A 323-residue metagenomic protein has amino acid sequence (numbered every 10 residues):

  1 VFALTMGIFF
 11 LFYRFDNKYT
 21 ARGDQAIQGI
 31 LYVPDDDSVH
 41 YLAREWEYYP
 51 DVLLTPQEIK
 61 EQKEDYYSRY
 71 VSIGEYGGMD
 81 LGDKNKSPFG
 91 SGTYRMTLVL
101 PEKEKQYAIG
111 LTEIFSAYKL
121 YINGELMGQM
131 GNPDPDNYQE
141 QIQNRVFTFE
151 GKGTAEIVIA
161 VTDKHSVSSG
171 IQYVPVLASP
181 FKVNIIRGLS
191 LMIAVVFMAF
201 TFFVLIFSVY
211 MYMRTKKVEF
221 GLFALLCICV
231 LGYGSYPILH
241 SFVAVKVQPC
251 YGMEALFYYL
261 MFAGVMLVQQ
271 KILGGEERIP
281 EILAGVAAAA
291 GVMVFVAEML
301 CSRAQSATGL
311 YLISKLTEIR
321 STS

Functional and structural regions predicted by a protein language model:
V1-E102: Extended carbohydrate-recognition surfaces in non-catalytic/accessory domains of CAZymes and lectin-like proteins
R22, G77-N85, A178-F200: Non-catalytic, glycine-rich low-complexity segments
K63-G74, E125-N144: Solvent-exposed beta-strand/loop surfaces of large extracellular or lumenal domains
S91-T97, Q106-A108, N144-V146, T154-E156: Intrinsic-disorder/low-complexity, polar/charged segments enriched in Ser/Thr/Lys/Arg/Asp/Glu/Gln
L98-N123, I157-I159: Aromatic-lined ligand-binding clefts that engage carbohydrates, nucleic acids, or primary amines
Q139-V195: An acidic-aromatic loop/edge-strand motif
V195-S323: Juxtamembrane segments at transmembrane-helix boundaries in multi-pass signal-transduction membrane proteins
